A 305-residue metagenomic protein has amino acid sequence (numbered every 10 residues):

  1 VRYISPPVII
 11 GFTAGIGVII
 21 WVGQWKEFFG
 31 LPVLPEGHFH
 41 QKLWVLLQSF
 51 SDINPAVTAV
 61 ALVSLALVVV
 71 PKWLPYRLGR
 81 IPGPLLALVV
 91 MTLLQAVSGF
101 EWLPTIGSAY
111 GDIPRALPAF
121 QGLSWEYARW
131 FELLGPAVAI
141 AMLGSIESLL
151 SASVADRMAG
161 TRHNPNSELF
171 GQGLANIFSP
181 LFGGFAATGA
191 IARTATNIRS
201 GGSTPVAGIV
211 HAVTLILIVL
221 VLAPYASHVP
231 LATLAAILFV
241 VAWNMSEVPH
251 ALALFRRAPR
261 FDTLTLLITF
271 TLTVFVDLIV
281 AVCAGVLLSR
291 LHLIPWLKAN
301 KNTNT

Functional and structural regions predicted by a protein language model:
V1-N304: Transmembrane helical cores of multi-pass ion-transport proteins
